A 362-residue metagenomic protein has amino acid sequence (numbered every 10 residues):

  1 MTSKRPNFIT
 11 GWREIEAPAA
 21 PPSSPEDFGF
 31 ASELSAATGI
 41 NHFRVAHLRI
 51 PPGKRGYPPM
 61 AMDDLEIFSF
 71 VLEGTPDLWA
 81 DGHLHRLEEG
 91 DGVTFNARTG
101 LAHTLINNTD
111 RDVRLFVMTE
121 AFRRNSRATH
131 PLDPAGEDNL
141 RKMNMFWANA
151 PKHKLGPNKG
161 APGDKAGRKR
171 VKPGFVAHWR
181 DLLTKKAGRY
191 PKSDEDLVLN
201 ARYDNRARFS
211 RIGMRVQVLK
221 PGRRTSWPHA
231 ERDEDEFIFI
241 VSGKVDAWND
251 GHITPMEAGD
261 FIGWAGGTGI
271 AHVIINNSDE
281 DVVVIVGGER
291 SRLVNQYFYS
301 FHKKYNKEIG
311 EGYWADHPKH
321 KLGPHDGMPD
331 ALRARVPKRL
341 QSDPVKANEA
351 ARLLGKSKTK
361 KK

Functional and structural regions predicted by a protein language model:
M1-H42, H130, P134-R211, Y299 (+1 more regions): A short, N-terminal "cap"/entry segment at the start of jelly-roll beta-barrel domains of the cupin/DSBH fold
D27-F30, A46-M62, G100, V198-N200 (+2 more regions): Conserved short histidine dyad/triad with adjacent acidic residue
N41, D81-H83, S210, W248-D250: Short strand-coil-strand connectors
H47-P51, A61-W79, M118-E120, V216-P221 (+2 more regions): Short, conserved beta-strand element in jelly-roll/cupin
K54, D64, H83, T99-L101 (+5 more regions): A generic "binding-loop/recognition-motif" signal
G82-A97, G251-G267: Short acidic-glycine-tyrosine-enriched beta hairpin
A97-N125, G266-V294: Ligand-binding loop in jelly-roll beta-barrel domains
R123, A128-L132, R292, Y299-F301: Mature-region segments of soluble proteins
